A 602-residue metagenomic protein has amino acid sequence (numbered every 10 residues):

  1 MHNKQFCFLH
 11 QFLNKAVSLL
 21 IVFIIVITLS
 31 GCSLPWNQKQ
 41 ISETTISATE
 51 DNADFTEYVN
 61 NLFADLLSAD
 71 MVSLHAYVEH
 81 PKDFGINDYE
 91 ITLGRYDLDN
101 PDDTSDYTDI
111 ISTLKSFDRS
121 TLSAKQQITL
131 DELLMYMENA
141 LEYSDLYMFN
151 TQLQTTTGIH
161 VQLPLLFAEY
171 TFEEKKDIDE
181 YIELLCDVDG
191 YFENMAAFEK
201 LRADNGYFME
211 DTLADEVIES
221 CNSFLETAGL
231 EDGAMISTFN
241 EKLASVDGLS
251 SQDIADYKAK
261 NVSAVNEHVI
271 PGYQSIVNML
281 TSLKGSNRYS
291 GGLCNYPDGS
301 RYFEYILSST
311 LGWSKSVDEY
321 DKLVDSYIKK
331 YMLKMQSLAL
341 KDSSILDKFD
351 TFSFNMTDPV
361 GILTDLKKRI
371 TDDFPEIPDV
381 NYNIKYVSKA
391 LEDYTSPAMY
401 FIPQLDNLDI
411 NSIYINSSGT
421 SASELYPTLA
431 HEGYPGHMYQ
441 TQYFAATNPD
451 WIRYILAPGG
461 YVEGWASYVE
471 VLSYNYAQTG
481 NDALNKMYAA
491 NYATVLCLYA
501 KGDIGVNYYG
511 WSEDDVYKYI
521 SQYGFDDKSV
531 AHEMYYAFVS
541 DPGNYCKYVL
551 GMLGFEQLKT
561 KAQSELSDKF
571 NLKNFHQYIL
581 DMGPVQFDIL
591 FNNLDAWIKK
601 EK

Functional and structural regions predicted by a protein language model:
N3-L20: Bacterial N-terminal signal peptides that target proteins for export
T28-G31: C-terminal motif of bacterial Sec signal peptides marking the signal peptidase cleavage site
L34-K602: N-terminal maturation segment of proteins
